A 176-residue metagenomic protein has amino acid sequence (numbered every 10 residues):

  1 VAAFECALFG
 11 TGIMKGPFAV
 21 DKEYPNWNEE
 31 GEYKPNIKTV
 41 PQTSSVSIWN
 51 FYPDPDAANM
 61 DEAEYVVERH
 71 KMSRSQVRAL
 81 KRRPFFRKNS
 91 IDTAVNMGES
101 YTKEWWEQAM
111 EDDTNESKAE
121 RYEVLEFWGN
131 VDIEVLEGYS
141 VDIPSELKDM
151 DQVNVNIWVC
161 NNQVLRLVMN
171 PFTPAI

Functional and structural regions predicted by a protein language model:
V1-I176: Extended alpha-helical, oligomerization-prone segments that build pores/tubes and scaffolds
